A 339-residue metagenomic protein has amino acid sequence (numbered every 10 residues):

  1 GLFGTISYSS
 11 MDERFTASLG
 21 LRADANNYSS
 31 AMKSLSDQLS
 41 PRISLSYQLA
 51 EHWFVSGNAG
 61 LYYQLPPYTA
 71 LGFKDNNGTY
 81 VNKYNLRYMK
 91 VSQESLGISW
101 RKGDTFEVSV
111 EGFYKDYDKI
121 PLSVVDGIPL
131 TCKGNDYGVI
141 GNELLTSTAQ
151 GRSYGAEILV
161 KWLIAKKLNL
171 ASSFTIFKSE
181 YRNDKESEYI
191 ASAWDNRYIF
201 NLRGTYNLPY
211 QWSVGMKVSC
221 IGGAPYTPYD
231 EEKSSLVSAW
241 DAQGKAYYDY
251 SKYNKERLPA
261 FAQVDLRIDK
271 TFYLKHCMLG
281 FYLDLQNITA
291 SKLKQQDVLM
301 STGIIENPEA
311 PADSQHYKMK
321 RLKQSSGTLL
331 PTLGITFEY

Functional and structural regions predicted by a protein language model:
G1-D118, S173, I199, T205: Structural signature of Gram-negative outer-membrane beta-barrels, strongest in the C-terminal barrel of TonB-dependent
L2-Y8, I43-Y47, L96-W100, A156-W162 (+6 more regions): Residues on the lipid-exposed face of transmembrane beta-strands in outer-membrane beta-barrel proteins
S9-M11, F15-A17, Y114-D116, N135-P228: Gram-negative outer-membrane beta-barrel transporters
M11-E13, Q48-H52, V91, R101-T105 (+6 more regions): Outer-membrane beta-barrel channels and translocator barrels
A23-Y28, D75-K83, V91-S92, Y137-L145 (+4 more regions): Extracytoplasmic loops and strand-loop junctions of Gram-negative outer membrane beta-barrel proteins
L35-L39, K90-E94, Q150-Y154, N196-F200 (+3 more regions): Residues that define the transmembrane beta-barrel architecture of outer-membrane proteins
H52-E94, Y114-V139, E143, K217-Q243 (+1 more regions): Surface-exposed extracellular loop regions of Gram-negative outer-membrane beta-barrel proteins, predominantly
D118, L170, C220-Q243, P259-Q263 (+1 more regions): C-terminal beta-signal and adjacent terminal beta-strands/loops of Gram-negative outer-membrane beta-barrel proteins
